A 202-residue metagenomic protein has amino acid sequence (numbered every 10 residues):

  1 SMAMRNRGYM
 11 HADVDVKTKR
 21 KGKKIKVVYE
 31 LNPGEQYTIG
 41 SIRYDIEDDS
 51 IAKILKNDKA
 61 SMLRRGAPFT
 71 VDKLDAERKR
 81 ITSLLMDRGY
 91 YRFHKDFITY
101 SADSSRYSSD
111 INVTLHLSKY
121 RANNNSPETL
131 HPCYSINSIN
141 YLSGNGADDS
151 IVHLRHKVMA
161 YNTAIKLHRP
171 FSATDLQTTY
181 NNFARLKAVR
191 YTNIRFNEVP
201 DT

Functional and structural regions predicted by a protein language model:
S1-L186, Y191-I194, P200-T202: Interaction-mediating elements
